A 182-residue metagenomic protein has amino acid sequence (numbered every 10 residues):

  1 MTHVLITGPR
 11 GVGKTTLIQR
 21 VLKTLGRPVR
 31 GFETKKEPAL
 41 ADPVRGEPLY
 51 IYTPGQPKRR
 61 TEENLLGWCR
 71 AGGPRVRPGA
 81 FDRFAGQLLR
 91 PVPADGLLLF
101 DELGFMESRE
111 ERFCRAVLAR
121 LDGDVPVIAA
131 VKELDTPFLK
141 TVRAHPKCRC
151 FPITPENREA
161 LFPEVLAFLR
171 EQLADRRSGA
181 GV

Functional and structural regions predicted by a protein language model:
M1-H3: Extreme N-terminal starter segment of soluble prokaryotic enzymes
I6: Hydrophobic anchor at the beta1->P-loop junction of P-loop NTPases
R10: The conserved Walker
K14: Conserved lysine of the Walker
Q19, K23-G72: N-terminal phosphate/diphosphate-binding loop that engages ATP/GTP or pyrophosphate donors across diverse enzyme folds
V29-G31, L99, C150-P152: Conserved beta-strand scaffold positions in the cores of enzyme catalytic domains, especially in NTP/NDP-utilizing
W68-L118: Phosphate-binding/switch loop-helix module in NTP-utilizing enzymes
L89, G104-V182: Replace "adjacent to P-loop NTPase cores in ATP/GTP-dependent enzymes" with "adjacent to NTP-binding cores
